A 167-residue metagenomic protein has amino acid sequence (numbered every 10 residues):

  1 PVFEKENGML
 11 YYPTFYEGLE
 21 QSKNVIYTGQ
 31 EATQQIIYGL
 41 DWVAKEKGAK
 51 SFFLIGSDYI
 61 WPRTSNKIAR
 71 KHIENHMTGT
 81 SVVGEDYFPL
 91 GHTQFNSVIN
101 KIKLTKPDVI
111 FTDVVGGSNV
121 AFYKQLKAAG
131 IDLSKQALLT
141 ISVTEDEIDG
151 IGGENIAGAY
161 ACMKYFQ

Functional and structural regions predicted by a protein language model:
P1, Y11-P13, F53-G56, K106-G116 (+2 more regions): Periplasmic-binding protein-like
P1-L19, F88-F95, V120: Beta-alpha junction/loop-to-helix N-cap segments that form part of ligand/metal-binding clefts
K5-L10, S22-N24, K47-S51, M77-V82 (+3 more regions): Loop/turn elements at helix/coil->beta-strand transitions in domains of secreted/extracellular proteins
G8-D41, Y160-M163: Extracellular glycoside hydrolase catalytic/binding regions
V25-D86, L90, V109: An alpha-beta-alpha
Y38, Q94-S97, V143-D149: Alpha-helical scaffolding within the catalytic cores of extracellular/periplasmic polymer-degrading hydrolases
D41-K45, T93-K106, A128: Short, well-structured alpha-helical segments in soluble
L126-Q167: Extracellular/periplasmic periplasmic-binding protein-like sensory domains
